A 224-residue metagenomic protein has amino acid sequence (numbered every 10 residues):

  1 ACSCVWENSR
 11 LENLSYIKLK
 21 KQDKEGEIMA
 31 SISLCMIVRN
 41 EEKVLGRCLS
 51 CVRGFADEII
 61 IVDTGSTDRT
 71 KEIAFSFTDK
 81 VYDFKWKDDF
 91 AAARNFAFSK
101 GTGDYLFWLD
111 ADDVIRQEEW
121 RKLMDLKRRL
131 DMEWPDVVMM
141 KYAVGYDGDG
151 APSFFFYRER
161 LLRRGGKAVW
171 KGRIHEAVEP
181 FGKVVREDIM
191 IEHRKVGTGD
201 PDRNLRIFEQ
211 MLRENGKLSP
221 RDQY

Functional and structural regions predicted by a protein language model:
C2, N13-L14: Short, low-complexity intrinsically disordered segments enriched in A/P/G/S/L with frequent Arg, especially at protein
A30, A91-F98, Y105, L109 (+1 more regions): Catalytic-site signature of metal-activated, phosphate-bearing donor transferases, centered on the GT-A/GT-A-like
S33-M36, I60: Short hydrophobic beta-strand elements that form part of the catalytic alpha/beta core underpinning NDP-sugar/donor
C35-F55: Short, well-formed alpha-helical segments that are part of the catalytic scaffolds of diverse glycosyltransferases
C51, F55, D63-F75, W86 (+1 more regions): A conserved acidic beta->alpha catalytic loop
E72-F96, K100: Conserved donor nucleotide-binding strand/loop of the catalytic core
